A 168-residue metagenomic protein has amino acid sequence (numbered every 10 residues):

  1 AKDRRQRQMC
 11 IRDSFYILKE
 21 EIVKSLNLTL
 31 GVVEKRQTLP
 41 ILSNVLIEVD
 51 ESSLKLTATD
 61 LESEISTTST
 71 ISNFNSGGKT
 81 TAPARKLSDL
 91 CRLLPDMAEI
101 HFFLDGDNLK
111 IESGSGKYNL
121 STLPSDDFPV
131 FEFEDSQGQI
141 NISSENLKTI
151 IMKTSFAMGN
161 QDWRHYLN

Functional and structural regions predicted by a protein language model:
A1-I11: Single conserved hydrophobic/aromatic residue that forms the stacking wall/gate of nucleotide- or nucleobase-binding
R12-N168: Structural preference for solvent-exposed beta-strand-turn elements and adjacent flexible terminal/loop segments within
